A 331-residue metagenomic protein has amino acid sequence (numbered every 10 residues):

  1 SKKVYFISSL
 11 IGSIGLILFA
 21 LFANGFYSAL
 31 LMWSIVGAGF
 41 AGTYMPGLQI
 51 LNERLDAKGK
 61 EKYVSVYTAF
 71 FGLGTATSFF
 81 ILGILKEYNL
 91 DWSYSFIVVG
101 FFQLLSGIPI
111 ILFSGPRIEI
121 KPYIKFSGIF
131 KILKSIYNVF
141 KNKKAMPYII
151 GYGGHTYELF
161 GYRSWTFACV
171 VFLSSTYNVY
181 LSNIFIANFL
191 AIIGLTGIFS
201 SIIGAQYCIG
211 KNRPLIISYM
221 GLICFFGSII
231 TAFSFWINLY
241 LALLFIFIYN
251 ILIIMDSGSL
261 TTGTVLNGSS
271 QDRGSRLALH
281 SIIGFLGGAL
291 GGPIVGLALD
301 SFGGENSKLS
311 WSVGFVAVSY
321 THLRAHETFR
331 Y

Functional and structural regions predicted by a protein language model:
S1-F19: Conserved MFS/SLC helix-loop-helix module at the cytosolic interface between two early adjacent transmembrane helices
S34-A69: Cytoplasmic helix-loop-helix junction between adjacent transmembrane helices in 12-TM secondary transporters
Y67, F71-I111: Helix-loop-helix hairpin linking two adjacent transmembrane segments in secondary transporters
E87-G100, D300-S319: A membrane-interface helix-boundary motif in multi-pass transporters
S114-S135: Flexible cytoplasmic inter-helical loops of multi-pass small-molecule transporters
P147-L190: Extracytoplasmic gate region of multi-pass secondary transporters
L215-S259: C-terminal transmembrane helical hairpin of 12-TM major facilitator-type secondary transporters
T321-T328: Conserved small/polar residues in nucleotide/adenosyl-binding loops
